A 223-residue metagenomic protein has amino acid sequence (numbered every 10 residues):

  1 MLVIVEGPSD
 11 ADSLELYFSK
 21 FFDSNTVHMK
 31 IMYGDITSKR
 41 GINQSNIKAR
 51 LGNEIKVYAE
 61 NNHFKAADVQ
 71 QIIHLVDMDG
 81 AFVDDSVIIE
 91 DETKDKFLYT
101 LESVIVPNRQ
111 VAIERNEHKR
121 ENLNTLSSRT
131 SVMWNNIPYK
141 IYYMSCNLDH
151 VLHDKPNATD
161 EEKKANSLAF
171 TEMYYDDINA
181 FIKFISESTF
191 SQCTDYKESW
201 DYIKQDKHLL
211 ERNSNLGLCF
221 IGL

Functional and structural regions predicted by a protein language model:
M1-L2: Extreme N-terminal starter segment of soluble prokaryotic enzymes
D12-G41, S45, A49-L223: C-terminal accessory helical subdomains adjacent to catalytic cores in phosphodiester- and nucleotide-handling enzymes
